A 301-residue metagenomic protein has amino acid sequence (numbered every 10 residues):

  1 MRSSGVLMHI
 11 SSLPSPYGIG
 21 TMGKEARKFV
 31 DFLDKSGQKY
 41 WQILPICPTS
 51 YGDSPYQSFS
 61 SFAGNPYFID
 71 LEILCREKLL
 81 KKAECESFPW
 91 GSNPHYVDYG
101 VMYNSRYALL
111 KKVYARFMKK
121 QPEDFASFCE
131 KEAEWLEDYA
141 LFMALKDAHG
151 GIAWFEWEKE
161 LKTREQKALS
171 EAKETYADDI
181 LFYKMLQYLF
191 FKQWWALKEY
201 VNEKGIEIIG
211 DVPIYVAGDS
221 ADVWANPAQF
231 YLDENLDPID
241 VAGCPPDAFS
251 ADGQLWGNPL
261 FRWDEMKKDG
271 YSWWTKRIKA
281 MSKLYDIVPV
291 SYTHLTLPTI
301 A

Functional and structural regions predicted by a protein language model:
M1-P227, M266-K267: Acidic/aromatic-lined carbohydrate-recognition and catalytic surfaces of CAZymes acting on diverse glycans
Q38, Y285-I287: A structural motif
L197, K276-K279, L284, L295: Active-site neighborhood of glycoside hydrolase catalytic domains
E207-S272, R277-K279: Substrate-binding/active-site clefts of carbohydrate-active enzymes
T293-T299: Conserved small/polar residues in nucleotide/adenosyl-binding loops
